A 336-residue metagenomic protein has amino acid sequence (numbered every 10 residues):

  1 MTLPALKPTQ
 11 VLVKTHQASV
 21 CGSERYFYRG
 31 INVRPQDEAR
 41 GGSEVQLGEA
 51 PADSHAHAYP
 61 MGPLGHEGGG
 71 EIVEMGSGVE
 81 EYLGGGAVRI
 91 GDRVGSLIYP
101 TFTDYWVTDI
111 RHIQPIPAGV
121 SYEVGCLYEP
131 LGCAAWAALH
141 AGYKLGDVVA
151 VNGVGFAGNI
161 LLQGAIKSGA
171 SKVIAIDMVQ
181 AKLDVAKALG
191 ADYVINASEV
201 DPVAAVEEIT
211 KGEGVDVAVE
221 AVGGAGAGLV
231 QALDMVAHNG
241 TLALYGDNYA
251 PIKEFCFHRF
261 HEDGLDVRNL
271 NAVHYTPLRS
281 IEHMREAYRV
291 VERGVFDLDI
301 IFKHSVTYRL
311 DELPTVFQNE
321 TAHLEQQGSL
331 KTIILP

Functional and structural regions predicted by a protein language model:
P4-S19, I31-I98: Glycine-rich beta-strand-centered segment in the early N-terminal region that forms part of a ligand/cofactor-binding
D92-R93, Y105, W136, V148 (+2 more regions): Residue-level marker of beta-strand positions
V94, V149, G214, A218: Receiver (REC) domain switch-region micro-motif
I98-I110: A structural motif shared across PLP-dependent enzymes of the aminotransferase-like
T101-D104, M178-V185, P251-F257: Short, glycine/polar-rich helix-capping loops at beta-to-alpha or helix-loop-helix junctions that flank or form
S121-V200, A204: Mid-domain Rossmann-like dinucleotide-binding core that forms the NAD(H)/NADP(H) cofactor-binding site
A141-K144, L189-V267: Glycine-rich cofactor phosphate-binding loops and adjacent beta1-alpha1 units of small-molecule cofactor enzyme domains
D201, V230-D234, H238, P277 (+1 more regions): C-terminal hydrophobic helical "lid"/dimerization subdomain of Rossmann-like NAD(P)H-dependent oxidoreductases
